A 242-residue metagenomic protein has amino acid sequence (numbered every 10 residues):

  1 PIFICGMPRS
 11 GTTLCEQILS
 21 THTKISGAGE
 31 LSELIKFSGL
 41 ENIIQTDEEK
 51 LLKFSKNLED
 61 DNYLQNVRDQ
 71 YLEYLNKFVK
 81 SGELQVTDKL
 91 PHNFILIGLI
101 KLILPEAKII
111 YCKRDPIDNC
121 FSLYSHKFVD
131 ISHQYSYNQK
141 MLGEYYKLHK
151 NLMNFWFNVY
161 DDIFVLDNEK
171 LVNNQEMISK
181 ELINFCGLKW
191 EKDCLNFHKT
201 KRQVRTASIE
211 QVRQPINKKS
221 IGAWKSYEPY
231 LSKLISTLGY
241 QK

Functional and structural regions predicted by a protein language model:
P1, E48, L52-E83, C120-V165 (+1 more regions): PAPS-dependent sulfotransferases, especially Golgi type II membrane carbohydrate sulfotransferases
P1-L104, C112: Phosphate-binding active sites in nucleotide-utilizing proteins
M7, D88, K170, F197-K201: Glycine-rich loop motifs involved in handling phospho/adenylate chemistry
G27, I109, I163-V165: Conserved beta-strand scaffold positions in the cores of enzyme catalytic domains, especially in NTP/NDP-utilizing
E30, D167-N168: A secondary-structure boundary/capping signal
S32-L34, D115-N119, L171-V172: Conserved nucleotide-binding/hydrolysis micro-motifs of P-loop NTPases
P91, K170-Q175: Acidic, metal-coordinating catalytic cores used for nucleic-acid/nucleotide bond scission and strand-transfer chemistry
I100-Y124: Conserved phosphate-donor/acceptor-positioning beta-strand/loop module used by diverse small-molecule
